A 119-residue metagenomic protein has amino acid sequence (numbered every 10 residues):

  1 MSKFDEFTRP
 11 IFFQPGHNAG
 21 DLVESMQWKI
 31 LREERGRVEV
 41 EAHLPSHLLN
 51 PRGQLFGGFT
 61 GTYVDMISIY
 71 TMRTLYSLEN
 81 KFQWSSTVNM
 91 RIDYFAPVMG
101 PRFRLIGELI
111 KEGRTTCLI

Functional and structural regions predicted by a protein language model:
M1-I119: Terminal targeting signals and extreme-terminal segments of soluble enzymes
